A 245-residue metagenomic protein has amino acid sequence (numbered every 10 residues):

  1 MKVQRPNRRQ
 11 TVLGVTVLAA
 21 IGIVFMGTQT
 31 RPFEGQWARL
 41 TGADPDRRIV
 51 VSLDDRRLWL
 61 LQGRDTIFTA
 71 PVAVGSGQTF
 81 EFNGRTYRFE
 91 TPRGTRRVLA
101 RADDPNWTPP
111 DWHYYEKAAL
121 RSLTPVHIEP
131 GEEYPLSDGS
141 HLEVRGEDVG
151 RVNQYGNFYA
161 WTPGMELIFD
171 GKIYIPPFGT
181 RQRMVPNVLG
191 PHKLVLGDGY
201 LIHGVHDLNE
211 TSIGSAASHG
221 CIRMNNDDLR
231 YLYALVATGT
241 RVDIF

Functional and structural regions predicted by a protein language model:
M1-F245: N-terminal pre-domains immediately preceding structured catalytic cores
